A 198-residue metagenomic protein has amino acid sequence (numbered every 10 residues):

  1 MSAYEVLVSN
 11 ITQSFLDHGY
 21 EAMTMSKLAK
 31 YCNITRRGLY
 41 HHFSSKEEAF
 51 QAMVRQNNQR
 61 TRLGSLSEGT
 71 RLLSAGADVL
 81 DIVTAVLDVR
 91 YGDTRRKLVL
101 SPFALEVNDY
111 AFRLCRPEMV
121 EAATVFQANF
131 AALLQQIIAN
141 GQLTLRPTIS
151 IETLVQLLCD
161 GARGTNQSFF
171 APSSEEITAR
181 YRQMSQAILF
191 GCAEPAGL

Functional and structural regions predicted by a protein language model:
S2, V6, N10, S14-E48 (+1 more regions): Helix-turn-helix
N10, S14, V89, D93 (+2 more regions): Amphipathic alpha-helical interface segments
D17-E21, K97, N140: Short coil/turn segments at alpha/beta junctions that flank glycine-rich nucleotide-binding fingerprints
Q51-N57, T61-G64: Alpha-helical DNA-contacting segments of helix-turn-helix folds
A52, L66-R96, I151, V155-L158 (+1 more regions): Hydrophobic alpha-helical connector segments
G69-L72, S101-N108, T165-P172: Secondary-structure edge/capping motif, primarily at the C-terminal ends of alpha-helices and the immediately following
D88-A131, Q142-L143: Short secondary-structure transition hinges
F112, A123-L158, C192-G197: Hydrophobic alpha-helical bundle segments that form small-molecule/ligand-binding pockets
